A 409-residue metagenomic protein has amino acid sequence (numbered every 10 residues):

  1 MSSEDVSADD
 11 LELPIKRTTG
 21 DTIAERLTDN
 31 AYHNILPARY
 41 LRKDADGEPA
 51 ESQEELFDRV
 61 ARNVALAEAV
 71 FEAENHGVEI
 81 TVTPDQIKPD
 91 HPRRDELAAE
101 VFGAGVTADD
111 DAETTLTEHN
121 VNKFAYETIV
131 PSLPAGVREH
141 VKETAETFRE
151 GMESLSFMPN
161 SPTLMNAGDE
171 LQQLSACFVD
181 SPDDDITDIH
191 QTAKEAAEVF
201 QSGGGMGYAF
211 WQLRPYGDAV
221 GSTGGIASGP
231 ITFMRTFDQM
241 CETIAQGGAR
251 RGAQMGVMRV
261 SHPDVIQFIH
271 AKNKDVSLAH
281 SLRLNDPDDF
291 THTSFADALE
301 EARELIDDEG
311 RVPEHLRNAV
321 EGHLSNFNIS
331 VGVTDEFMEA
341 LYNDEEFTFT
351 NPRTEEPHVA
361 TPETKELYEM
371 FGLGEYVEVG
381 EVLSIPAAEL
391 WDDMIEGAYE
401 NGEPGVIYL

Functional and structural regions predicted by a protein language model:
M1-L409: Extended catalytic cores of very large enzyme megasubunits
